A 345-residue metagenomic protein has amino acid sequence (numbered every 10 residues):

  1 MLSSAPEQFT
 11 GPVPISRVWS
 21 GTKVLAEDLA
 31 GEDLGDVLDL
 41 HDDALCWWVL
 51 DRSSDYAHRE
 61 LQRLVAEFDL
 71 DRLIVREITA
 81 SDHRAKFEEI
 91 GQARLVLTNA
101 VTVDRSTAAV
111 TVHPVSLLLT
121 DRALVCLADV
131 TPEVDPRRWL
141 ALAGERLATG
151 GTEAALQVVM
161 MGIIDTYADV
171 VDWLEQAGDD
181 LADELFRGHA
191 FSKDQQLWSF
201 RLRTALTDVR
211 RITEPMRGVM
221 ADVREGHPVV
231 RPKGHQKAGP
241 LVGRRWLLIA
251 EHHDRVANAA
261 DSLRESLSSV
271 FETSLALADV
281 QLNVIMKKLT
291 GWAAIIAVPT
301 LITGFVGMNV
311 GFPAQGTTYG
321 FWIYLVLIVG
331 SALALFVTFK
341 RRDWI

Functional and structural regions predicted by a protein language model:
M1-P232, A238, L248, H252-S262 (+1 more regions): Peripheral, non-transmembrane regulatory/ligand-interaction domains of membrane transport proteins
G188-K193, Q236-K237, S269, A276 (+1 more regions): Non-transmembrane, extramembrane segments of multi-pass ion/lipid transporters
E251-I345: Hydrophobic alpha-helical transmembrane segments and their immediately adjacent juxtamembrane loops
